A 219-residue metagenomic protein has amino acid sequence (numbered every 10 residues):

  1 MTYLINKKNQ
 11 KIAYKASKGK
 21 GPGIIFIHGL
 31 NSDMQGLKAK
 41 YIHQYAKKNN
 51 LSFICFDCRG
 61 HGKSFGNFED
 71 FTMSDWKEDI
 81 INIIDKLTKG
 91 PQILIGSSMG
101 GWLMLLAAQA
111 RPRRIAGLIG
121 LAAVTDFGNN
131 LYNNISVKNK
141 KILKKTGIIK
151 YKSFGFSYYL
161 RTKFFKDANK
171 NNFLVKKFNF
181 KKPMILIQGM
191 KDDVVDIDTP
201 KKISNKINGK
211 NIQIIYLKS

Functional and structural regions predicted by a protein language model:
M1-K18: N-terminal cap/lid segment of alpha/beta-hydrolase-fold proteins
A39, H43-F65: Conserved alpha/beta-hydrolase
A39, K182, D196-N205: Short alpha-helix in the alpha/beta-hydrolase fold that links the catalytic acid
D70-L87: Alpha/beta-hydrolase active-site loop
G101-P112, L118: Short glycine-enriched nucleophile-adjacent loop and the immediately C-terminal alpha-helix near the catalytic center
R113-L160: Hydrolase active-site cap/lid region
F180, L186-Q188, D192: Short beta-strand/loop motif that positions the catalytic acidic residue of the alpha/beta-hydrolase fold
I207-S219: Catalytic histidine neighborhood in serine/cysteine hydrolases with alpha/beta-hydrolase-type architecture
